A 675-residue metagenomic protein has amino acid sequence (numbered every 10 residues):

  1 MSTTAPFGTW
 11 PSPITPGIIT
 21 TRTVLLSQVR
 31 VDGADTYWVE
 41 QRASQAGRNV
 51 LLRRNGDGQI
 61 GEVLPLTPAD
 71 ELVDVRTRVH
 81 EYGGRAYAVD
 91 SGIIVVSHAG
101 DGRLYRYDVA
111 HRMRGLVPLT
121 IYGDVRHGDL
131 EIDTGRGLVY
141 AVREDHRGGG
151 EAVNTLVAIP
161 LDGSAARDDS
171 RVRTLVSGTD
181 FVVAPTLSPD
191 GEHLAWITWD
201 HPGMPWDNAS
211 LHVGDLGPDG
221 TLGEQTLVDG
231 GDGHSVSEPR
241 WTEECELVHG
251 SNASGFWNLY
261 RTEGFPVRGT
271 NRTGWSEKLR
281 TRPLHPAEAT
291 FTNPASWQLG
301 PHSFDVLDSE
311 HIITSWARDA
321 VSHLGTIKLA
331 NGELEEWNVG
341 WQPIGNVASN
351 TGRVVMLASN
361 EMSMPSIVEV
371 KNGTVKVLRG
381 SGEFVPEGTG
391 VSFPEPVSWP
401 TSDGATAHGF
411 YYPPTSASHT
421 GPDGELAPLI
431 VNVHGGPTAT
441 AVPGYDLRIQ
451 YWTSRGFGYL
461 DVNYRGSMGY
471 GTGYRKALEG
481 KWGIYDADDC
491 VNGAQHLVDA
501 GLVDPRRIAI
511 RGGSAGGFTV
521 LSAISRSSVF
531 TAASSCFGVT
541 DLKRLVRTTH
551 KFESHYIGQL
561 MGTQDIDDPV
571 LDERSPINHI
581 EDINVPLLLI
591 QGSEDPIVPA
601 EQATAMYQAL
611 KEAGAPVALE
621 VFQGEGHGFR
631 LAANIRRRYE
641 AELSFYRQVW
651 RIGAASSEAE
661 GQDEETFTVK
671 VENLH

Functional and structural regions predicted by a protein language model:
P6-R54, R76-A86: Beta-strand-rich domains and repeat architectures in extracellular enzymes and scaffolds, especially beta-propellers
P13-T20, E62-P68, L72-T77, G115-I121 (+5 more regions): A short beta-strand motif characteristic of beta-propeller blades
T21-D32, V73-I94, D124-V139, S177-L194 (+8 more regions): Conserved beta-propeller blade repeats
T23-Q28, V39-E40, N49, V63 (+12 more regions): Non-catalytic accessory segments flanking enzyme active sites
E40-V50, L72-E81, V96-L104, I121-H127 (+13 more regions): A flexible loop/linker signature enriched in serine peptidases of the S9 family
N55-G58, D108-R112, P160-R167, L216-D219 (+3 more regions): Short loop/turn segments that connect beta-strands within beta-propeller blades
R147, S381-R506, G513, R547 (+1 more regions): Cap/lid segment of the alpha/beta-hydrolase catalytic domain
Y464-H675: Active-site-proximal cap/loop segments of hydrolase catalytic domains
